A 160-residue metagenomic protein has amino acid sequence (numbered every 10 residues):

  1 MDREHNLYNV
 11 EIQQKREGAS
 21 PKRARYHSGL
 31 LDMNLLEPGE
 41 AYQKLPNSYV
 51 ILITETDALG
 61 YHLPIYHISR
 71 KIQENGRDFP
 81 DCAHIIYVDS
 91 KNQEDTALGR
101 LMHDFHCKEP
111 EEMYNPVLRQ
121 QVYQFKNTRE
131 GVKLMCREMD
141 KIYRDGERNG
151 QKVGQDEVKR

Functional and structural regions predicted by a protein language model:
M1-E4, Y8-Q13, Q93-R160: Short, charged alpha-helical interaction segments and adjacent helix-coil junctions
M1-H84, K91-T96, R148-N149: Accessory alpha/beta interaction modules
Y87-V88, H106: A ubiquitous short alpha-helical element
